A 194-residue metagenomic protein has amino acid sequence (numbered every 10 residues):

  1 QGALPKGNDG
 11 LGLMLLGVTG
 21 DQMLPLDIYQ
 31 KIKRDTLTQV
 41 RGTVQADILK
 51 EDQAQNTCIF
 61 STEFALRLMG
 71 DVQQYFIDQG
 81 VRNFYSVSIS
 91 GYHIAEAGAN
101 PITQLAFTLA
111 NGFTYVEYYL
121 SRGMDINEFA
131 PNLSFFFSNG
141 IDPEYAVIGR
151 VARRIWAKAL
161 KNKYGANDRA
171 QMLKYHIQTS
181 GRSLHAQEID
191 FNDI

Functional and structural regions predicted by a protein language model:
Q1-I148, K163-Q178: Catalytic alpha/beta active-site cores
E144, L184-I194: Thiamine diphosphate
W156: Conserved, mostly hydrophobic/aromatic
A159: Catalytic core of soluble alpha/beta enzymes
S180-R182: Cytosolic juxtamembrane amphipathic/interface segments immediately preceding and feeding into a transmembrane helix
